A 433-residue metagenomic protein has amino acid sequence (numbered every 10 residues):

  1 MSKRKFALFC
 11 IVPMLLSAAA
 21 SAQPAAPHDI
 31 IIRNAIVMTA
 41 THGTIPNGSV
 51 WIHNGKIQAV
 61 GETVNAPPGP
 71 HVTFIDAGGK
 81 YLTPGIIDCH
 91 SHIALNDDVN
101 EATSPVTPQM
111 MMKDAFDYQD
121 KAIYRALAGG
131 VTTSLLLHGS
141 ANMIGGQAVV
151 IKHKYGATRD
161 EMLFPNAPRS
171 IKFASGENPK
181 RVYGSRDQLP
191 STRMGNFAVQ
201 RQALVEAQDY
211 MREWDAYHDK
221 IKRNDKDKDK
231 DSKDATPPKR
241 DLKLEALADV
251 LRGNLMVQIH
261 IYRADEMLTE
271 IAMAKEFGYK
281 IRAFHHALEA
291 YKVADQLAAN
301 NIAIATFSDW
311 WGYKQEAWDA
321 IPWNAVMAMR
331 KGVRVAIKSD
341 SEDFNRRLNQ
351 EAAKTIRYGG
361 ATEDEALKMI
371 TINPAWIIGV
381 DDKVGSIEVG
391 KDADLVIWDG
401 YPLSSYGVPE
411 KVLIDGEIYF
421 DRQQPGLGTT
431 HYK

Functional and structural regions predicted by a protein language model:
A7-A18: Bacterial N-terminal signal peptides
P24, V37-S49, E62-V64, A361-K368 (+1 more regions): Acidic, glycine-enriched loop/beta-strand segments at the rims of small-molecule binding/catalytic pockets
P24-H28, V37, T41-T83: Histidine-rich, glycine-flanked metal-binding segment
P27-I32, P67-D114, A128: Replace "His-x-His-based motif
A35, V50, G55, G79 (+9 more regions): Divalent metal-coordination and catalytic microenvironments
T41, N47, M112-K113, L137 (+4 more regions): Active-site core of metal-dependent hydrolases
D97-V99, P105-M110, M256, D295-W398 (+2 more regions): His/Asp/Glu-enriched, well-ordered alpha-helical/loop segment that forms or immediately abuts the divalent-metal
L127-H285: Polyanionic/metal-chelating signatures
